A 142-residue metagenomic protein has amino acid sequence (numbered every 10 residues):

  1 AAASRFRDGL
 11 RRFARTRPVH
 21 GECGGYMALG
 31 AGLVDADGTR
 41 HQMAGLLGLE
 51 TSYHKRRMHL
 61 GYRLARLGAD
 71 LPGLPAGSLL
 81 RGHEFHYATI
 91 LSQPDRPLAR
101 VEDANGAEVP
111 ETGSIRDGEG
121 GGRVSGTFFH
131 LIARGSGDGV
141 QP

Functional and structural regions predicted by a protein language model:
A1-G73: Cysteine-nucleophile active-site neighborhood
T51-P142: Amide-donor transfer/coupling interface in amidating biosynthetic enzymes
